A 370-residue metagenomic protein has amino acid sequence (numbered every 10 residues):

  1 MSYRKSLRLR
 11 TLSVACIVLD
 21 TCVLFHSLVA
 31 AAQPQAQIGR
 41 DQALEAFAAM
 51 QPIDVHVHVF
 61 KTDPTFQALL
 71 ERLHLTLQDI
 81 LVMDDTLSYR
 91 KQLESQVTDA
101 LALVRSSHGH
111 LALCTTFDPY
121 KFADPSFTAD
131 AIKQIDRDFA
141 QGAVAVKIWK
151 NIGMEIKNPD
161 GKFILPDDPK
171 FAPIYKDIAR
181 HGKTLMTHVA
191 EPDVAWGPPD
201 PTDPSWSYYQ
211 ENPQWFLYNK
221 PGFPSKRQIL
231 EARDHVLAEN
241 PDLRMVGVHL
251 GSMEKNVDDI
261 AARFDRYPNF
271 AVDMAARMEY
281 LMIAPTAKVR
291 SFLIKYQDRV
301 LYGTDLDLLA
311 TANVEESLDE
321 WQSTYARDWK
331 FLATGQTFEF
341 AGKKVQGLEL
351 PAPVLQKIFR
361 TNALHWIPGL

Functional and structural regions predicted by a protein language model:
M1-L9: N-terminal secretory signal peptides that target proteins for export/translocation
S13-S27: Bacterial N-terminal signal peptides
L28-H110, D130: An N-terminally biased module of ancient metal coordination in phosphate/nucleic-acid-related enzymes
R40-A43, E94-L217, P268-A271, M278 (+1 more regions): Active-site gating/metal-coordination segments in enzymes
I53-V57, L77-I80, L111-T115, V146-I148 (+4 more regions): Hydrophobic faces of well-ordered beta-strands that scaffold small-molecule active sites in alpha/beta enzyme cores
H56-P64, D84-Q96, Y120-A129, I156 (+4 more regions): Acidic-and-aromatic substrate-binding clefts and catalytic sites of carbohydrate-active enzymes
V57, F171-V189, V246, R263 (+2 more regions): Conserved beta-strand->loop/alpha-helix structural units within folded catalytic cores of enzymes with alpha/beta
P221, K226-H235, N240-L370: H/E-rich (His + Asp/Glu) clusters that bind or coordinate divalent metals
